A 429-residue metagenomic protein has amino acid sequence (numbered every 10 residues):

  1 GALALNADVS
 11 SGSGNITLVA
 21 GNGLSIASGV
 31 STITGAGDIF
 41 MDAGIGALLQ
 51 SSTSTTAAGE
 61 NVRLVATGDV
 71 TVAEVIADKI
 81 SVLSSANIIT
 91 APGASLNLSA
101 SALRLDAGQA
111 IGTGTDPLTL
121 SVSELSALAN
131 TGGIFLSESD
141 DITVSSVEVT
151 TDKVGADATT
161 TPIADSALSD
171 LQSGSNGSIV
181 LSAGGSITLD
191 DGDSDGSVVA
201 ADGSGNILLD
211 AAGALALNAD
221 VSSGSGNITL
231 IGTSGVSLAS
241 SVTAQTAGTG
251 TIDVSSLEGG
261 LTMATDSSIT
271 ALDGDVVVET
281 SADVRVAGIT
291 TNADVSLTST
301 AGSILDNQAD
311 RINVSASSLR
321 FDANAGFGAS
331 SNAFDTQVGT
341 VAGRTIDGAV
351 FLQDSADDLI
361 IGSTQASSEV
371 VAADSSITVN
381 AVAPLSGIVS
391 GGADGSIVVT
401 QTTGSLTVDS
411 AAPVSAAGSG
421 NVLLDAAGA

Functional and structural regions predicted by a protein language model:
G1-A429: Extracellular lectin-like interaction modules
